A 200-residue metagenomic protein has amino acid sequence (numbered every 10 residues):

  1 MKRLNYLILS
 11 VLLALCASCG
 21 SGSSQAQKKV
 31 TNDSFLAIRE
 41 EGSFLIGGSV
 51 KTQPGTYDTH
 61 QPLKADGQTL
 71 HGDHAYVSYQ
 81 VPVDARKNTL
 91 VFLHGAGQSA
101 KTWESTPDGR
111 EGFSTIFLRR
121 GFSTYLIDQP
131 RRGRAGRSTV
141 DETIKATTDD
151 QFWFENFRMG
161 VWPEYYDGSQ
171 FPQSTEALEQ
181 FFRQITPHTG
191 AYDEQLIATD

Functional and structural regions predicted by a protein language model:
M1-I8: Bacterial N-terminal signal peptides that target proteins for export
L15-S18: C-terminal motif of bacterial Sec signal peptides marking the signal peptidase cleavage site
G20-A26: Bacterial lipoprotein signal-peptidase II cleavage site
K28-A85: N-terminal cap/lid segment of alpha/beta-hydrolase-fold proteins
K87-G95: Short beta-strand element of the alpha/beta-hydrolase
H94-T106: Active-site glycine-rich loops that stabilize anionic/oxyanionic intermediates across multiple enzyme folds
R110-G136: Conserved alpha/beta-hydrolase
T143-D200: Alpha/beta-hydrolase active-site loop
